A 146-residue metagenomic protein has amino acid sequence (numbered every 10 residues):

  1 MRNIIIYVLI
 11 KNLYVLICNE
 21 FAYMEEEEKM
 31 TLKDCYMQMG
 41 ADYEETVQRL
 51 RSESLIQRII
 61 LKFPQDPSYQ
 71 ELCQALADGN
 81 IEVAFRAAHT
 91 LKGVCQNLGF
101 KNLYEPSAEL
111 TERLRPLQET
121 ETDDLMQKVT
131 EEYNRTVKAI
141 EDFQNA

Functional and structural regions predicted by a protein language model:
R2-R86, T90-A146: Two-component system phosphorelay core
